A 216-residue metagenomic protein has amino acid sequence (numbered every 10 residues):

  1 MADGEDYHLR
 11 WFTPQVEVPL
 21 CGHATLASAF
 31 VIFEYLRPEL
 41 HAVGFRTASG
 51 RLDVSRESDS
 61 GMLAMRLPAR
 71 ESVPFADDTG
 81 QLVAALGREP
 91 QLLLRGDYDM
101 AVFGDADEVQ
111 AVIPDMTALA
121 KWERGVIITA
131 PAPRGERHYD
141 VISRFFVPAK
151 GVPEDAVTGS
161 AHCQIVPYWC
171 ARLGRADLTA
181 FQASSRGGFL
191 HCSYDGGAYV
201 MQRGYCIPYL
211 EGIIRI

Functional and structural regions predicted by a protein language model:
M1-L20, L26-I216: Active-site proximal loop and beta-alpha junction motif in alpha/beta enzyme cores
